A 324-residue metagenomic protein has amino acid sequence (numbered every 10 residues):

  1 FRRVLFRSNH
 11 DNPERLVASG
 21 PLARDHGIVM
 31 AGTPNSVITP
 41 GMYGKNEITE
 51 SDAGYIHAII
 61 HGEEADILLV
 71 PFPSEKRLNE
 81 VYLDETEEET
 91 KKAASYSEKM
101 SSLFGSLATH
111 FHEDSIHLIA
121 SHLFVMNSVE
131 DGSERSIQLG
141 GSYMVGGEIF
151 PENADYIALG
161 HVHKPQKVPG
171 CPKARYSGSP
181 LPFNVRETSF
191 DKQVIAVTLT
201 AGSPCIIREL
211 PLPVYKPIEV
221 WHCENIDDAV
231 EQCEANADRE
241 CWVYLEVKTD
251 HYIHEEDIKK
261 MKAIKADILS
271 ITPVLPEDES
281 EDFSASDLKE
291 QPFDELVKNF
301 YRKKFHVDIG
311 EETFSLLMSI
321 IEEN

Functional and structural regions predicted by a protein language model:
F1-L5: Short, small-residue-biased leader/transition segments that mark boundaries at the very start of proteins
F6-D11, S36, H251, L275-D278: Short beta-alpha junction loops
S8, I67, H122, H161 (+3 more regions): Divalent metal-coordination and catalytic microenvironments
D11-C171: His/Asp/Glu-rich metal-coordinating catalytic cores of metallo-dependent phosphodiesterases/hydrolases acting on
V29-A31, L68, R175, R208 (+1 more regions): General small-molecule cofactor/ligand-binding pocket signal
S36, G41-E63, V70, A174-R239: Binuclear metal-dependent phosphoesterase catalytic core
V125-M126, K164, L181-F183, P213-P217 (+1 more regions): Short, catalytically relevant binding-site loops at active-site mouths
L199-N324: Accessory, non-catalytic peripheral segments of nucleic-acid enzymes
